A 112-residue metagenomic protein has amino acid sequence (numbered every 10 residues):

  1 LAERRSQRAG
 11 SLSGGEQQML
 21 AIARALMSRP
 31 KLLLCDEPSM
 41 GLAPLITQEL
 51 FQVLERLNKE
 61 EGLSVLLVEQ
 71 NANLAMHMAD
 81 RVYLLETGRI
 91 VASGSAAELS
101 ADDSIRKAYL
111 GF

Functional and structural regions predicted by a protein language model:
L1-F112: Glycine-rich phosphate-binding loops of nucleotide-dependent enzymes
